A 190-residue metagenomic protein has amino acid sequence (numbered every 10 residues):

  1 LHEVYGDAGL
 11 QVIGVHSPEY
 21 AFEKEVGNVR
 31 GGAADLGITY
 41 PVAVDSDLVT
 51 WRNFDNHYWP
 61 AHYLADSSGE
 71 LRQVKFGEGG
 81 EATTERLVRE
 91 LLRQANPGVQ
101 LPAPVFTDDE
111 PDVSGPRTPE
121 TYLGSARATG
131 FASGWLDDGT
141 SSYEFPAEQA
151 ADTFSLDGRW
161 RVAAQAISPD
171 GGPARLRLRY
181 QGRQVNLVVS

Functional and structural regions predicted by a protein language model:
L1, H16, W51, W59 (+2 more regions): Tryptophan-centered motif/residue detector
L1-D35, V44-T50: Structural microenvironment flanking redox-active thiols in thiol-disulfide oxidoreductases
L10, P60, V185: Residue-level detector of short, conserved catalytic/binding motifs and their immediate flanks
I13, F76, L187: Short glycine-rich loop/turn motifs that provide flexible caps or phosphate-binding loops at active sites
A34-T39, V44-R89, P102: Thiol/disulfide oxidoreductase modules built on the thioredoxin-like
A82-S190: Non-globular targeting/processing and membrane-anchoring segments
